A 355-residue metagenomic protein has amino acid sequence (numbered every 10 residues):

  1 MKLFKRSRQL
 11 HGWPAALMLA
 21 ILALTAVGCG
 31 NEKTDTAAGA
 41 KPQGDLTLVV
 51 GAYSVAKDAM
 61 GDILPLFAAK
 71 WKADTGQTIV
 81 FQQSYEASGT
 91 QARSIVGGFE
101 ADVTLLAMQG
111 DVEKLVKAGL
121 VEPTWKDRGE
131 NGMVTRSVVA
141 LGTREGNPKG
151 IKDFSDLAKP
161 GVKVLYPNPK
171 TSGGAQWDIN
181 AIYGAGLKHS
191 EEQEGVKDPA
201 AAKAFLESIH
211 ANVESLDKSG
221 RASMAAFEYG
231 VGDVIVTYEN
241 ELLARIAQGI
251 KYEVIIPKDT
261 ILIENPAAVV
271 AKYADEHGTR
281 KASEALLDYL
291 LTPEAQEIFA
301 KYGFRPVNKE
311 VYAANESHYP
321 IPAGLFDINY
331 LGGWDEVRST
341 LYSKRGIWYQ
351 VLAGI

Functional and structural regions predicted by a protein language model:
M1-D45: Short, low-complexity disordered leader/linker segments with a strong preference for bacterial N-terminal type II
C29-A118, D127-R128, Y238: Early extracytoplasmic/lumenal segment of secretory-pathway proteins
S54-D58, S88-Q91, G110-E113, L141 (+6 more regions): Solvent-exposed loop/turn segments at secondary-structure junctions within structured extracellular/periplasmic domains
G98-T104, G161-K163, Y229-T237: Alpha-to-beta junction loops
V116-H189: A conserved helix-loop-strand patch within extracytoplasmic ligand-binding domains of the periplasmic binding
M133-S137, K203-H210, D217, Q248-R280 (+1 more regions): Periplasmic-binding protein-like
S190-P257: Ligand-binding pocket segment of bilobal, Venus flytrap-like solute-binding proteins
A274-I355: Extracellular/periplasmic juxtamembrane helices and adjacent flexible linkers that interface with membrane partners
